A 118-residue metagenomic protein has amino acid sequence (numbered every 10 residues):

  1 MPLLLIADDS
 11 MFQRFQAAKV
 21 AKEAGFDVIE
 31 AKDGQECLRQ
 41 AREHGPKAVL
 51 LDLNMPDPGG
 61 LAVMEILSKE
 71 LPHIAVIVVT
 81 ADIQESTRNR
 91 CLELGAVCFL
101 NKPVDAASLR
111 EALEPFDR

Functional and structural regions predicted by a protein language model:
F15-E23: Charged docking surfaces used in two-component/phosphorelay signaling
G25-K32, Q40: Short hydrophobic/Thr-rich beta-strand motif most characteristic of the beta2 strand and flanking loop of CheY-like
D33-E36, G59-A62: Acidic catalytic/metal-coordinating carboxylates
H44-L50: Active-site beta3 strand of CheY-like receiver
P56, Q84: The feature encodes the CheY-like receiver
V104-E114: C-terminal output helix
